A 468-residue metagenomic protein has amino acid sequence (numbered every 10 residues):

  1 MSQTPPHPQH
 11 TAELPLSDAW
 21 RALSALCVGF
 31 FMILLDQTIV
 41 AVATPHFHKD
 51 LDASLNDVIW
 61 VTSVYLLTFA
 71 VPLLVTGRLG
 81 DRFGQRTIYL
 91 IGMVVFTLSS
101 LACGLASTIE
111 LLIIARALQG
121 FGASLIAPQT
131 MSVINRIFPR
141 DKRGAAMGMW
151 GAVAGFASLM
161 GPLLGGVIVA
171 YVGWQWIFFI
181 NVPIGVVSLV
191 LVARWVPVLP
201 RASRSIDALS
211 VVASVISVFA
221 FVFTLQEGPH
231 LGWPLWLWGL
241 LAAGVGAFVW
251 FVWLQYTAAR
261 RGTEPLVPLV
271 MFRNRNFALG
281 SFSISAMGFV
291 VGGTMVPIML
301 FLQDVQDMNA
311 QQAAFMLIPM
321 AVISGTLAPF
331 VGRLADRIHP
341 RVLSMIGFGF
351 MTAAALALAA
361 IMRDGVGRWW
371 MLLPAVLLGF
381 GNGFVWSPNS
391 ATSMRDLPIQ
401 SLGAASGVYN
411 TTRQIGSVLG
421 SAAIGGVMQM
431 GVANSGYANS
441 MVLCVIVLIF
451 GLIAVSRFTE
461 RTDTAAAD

Functional and structural regions predicted by a protein language model:
S2-R194, L327-V331, A335-T352, L356-R363 (+3 more regions): Transmembrane-helix bundle of Major Facilitator Superfamily
W20-L35, V40-V42, L51, L55 (+3 more regions): 12-transmembrane solute porter fold
V71, L125, I216-F219, G293 (+1 more regions): Residue-level signal for the membrane-embedded core of alpha-helical transmembrane segments, especially mid-helix
G104-L111, A193-V196, L225-L231, V252-A259 (+2 more regions): Transmembrane helix-loop junctions and nearby membrane-interface residues
V133, V167, W195, F223 (+3 more regions): A residue-level signal for alpha-helical anchor/packing sites in multi-pass solute transporters
S158-L159, I206, S417: Charged, glycine-enriched surface loops/patches that mediate electrostatic binding to polyanionic ligands
Y171-S283, V290, M308-N309, M316 (+1 more regions): Hydrophobic transmembrane-helix bundles of small-molecule transporters
A467-D468: Short, highly charged, low-complexity non-transmembrane loops/tails of multi-pass membrane proteins
